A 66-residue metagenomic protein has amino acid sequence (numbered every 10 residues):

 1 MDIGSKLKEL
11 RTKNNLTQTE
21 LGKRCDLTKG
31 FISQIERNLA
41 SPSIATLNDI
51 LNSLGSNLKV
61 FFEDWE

Functional and structural regions predicted by a protein language model:
M1-I3: Absolute protein N-terminus
S5-K23: Short basic helix-loop element that most often maps to the first helix and adjoining turn of HTH DNA-binding modules
L7, L21-G22, I32-I35, F61: Conserved hydrophobic/aromatic packing and binding residues within compact polymer-binding modules
K8, I44-A45: Short, Lys/Arg-enriched C-terminal cap helix and immediately downstream tail that follows
L27-P42: Recognition helix of helix-turn-helix/homeodomain-like DNA-binding domains that insert into the DNA major groove
A45-V60: DNA major-groove recognition helix of helix-turn-helix/homeodomain DNA-binding modules
E63-E66: Short, charged recognition helix plus adjacent turn of helix-turn-helix-like nucleic-acid-binding domains
